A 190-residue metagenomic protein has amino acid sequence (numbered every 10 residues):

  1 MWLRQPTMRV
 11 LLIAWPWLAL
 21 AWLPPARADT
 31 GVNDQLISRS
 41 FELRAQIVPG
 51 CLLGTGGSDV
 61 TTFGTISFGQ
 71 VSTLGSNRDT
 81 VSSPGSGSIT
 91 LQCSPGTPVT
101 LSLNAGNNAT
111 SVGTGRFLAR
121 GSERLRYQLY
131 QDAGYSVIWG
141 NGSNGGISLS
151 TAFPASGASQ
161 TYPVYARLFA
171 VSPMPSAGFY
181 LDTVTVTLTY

Functional and structural regions predicted by a protein language model:
M1-M8: N-terminal secretory signal peptides that target proteins for export/translocation
L11-A21: Bacterial N-terminal signal peptides
W22-A28: Sec/Tat signal peptide C-region and signal peptidase I cleavage site
A28-A119, S150-Y190: N-terminal small/polar-rich segments of proteins
N104-G106, Q128-D132, G140: Predominantly extracellular/luminal cell-surface or secreted proteins
V112, V137-L149: Solvent-exposed adhesion/ligand-recognition segments of exported proteins
R116-L118, R124-L129: Glycan-recognition/cleft segments
A133-Y135, Y190: Solvent-exposed strand-loop boundary residues in beta-sheet-rich modules
